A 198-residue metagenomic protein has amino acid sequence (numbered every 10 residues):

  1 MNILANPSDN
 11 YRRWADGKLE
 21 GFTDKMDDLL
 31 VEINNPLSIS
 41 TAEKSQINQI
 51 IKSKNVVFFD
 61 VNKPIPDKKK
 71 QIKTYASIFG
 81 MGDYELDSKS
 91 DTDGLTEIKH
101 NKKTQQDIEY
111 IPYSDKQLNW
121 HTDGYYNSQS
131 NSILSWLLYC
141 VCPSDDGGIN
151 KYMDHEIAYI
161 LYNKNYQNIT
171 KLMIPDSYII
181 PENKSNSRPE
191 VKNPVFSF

Functional and structural regions predicted by a protein language model:
M1-S38, K52, T96-F198: Active-site environment of non-heme Fe oxygenases that use a 2-His-1-carboxylate facial triad
S40-Q49: A short, acidic, amphipathic alpha-helical segment used as a generic capping/interface helix at domain edges
Q49-F58: TRNA-binding/sensing appendages of the translation machinery
D60-K63: Structural motif
K70-F79: Glycine-rich loop at the start of a catalytic domain that most often binds anionic cofactors/ligands
F79-D83, C142: A generic secondary-structure signal for well-formed alpha-helical elements
G82-H100: A generic structural motif
